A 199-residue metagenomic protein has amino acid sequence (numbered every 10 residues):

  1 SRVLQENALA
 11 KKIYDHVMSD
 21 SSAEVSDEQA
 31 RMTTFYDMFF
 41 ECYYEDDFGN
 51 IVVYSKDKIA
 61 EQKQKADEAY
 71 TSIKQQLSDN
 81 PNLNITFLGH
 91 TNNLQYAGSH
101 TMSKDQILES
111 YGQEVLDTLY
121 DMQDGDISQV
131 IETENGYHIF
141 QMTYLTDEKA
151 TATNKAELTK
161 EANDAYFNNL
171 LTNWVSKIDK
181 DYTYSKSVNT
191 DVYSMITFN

Functional and structural regions predicted by a protein language model:
S1-Q64, S110-N199: PPIase-associated folding chaperone regions across multiple families
E68-E114, Y144, E148-A150: Peptidyl-prolyl cis-trans isomerase
